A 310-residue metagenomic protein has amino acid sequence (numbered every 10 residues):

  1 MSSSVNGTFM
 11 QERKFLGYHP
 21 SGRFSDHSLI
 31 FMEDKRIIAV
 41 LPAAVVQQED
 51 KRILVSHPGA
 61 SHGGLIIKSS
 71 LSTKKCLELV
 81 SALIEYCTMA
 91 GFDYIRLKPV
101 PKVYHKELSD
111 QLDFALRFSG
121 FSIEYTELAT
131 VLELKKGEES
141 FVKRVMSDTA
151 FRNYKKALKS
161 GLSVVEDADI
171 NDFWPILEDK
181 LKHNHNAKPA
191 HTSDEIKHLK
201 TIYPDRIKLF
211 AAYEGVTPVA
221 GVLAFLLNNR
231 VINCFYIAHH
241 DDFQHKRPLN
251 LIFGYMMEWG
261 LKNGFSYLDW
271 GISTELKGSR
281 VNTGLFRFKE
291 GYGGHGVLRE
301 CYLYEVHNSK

Functional and structural regions predicted by a protein language model:
M1-K51, P99-F243: A conserved beta-strand-loop-helix scaffold within acyl/acetyltransferase catalytic domains
I30, S72-A82, K197-H198, I202-N308: Aromatic (often tryptophan-rich) hydrophobic motifs at membrane interfaces
V45-G64: Conserved acyl-donor/pantetheine-binding loop and adjacent beta-alpha core of acyl/acetyltransferases and related
P58-H62, Y125, V297: Short, solvent-exposed loop/turn segments at the edges of secondary structure
P58-K106: A gly/proline- and charged-residue-enriched helix-loop-helix capping module
